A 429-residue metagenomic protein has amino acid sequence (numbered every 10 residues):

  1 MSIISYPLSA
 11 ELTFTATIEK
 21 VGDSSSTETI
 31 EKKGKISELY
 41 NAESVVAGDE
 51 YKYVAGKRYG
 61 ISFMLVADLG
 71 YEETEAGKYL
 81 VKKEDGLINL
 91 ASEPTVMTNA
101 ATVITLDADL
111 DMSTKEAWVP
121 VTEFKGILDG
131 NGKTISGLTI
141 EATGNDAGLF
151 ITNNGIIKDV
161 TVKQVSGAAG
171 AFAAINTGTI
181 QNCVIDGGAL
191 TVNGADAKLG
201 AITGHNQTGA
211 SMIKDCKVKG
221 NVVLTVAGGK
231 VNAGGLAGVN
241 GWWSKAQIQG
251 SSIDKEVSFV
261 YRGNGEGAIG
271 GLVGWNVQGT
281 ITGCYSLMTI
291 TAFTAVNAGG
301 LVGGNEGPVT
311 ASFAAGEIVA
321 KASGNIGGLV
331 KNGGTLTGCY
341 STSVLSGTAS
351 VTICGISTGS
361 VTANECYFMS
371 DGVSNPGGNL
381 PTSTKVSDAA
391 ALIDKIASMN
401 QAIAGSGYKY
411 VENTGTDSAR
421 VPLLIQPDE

Functional and structural regions predicted by a protein language model:
M1-G70: Extracytoplasmic cysteine-anchoring/structural motifs
D68-E429: Predominantly extracellular beta-rich ligand-binding scaffolds that present long acidic/polar faces for carbohydrate
